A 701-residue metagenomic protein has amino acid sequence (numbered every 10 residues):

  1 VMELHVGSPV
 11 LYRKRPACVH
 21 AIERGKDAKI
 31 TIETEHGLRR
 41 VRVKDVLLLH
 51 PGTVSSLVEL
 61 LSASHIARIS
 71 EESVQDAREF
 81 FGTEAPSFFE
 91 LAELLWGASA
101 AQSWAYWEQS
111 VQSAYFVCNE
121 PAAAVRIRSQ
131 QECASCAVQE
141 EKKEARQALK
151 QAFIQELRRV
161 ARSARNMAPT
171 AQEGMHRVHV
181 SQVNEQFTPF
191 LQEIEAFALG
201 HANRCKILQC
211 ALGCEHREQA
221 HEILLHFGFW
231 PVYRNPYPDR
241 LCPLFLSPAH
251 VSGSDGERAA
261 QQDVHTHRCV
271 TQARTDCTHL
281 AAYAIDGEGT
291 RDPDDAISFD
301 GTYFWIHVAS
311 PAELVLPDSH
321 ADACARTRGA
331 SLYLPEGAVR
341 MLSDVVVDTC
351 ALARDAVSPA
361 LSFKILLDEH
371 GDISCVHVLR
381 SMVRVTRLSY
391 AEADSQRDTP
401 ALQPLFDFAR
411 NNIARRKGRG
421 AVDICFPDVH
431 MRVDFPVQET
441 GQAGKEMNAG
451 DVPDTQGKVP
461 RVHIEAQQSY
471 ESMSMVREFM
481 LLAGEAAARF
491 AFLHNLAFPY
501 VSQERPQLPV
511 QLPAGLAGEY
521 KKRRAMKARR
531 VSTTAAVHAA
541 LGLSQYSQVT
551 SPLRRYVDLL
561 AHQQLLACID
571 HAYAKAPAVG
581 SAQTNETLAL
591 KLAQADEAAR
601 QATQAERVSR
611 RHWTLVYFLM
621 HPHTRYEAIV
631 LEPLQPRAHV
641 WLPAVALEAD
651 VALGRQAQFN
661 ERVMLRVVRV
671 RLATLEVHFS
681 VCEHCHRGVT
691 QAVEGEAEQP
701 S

Functional and structural regions predicted by a protein language model:
E3-P16, H36-P51, E59-H65, E72-E108 (+4 more regions): Electropositive polyanion-binding surfaces
I32: Nucleic-acid-interacting cores, centered on viral/eukaryotic replication and modification enzymes
V117-N119: Main structured recognition or catalytic cores within long modular proteins involved in regulation or signaling
P121-C210: Structured, charged N-terminal subsegments at the starts of enzyme catalytic cores and at intra-chain domain/subunit
A171-R274: Low-complexity, highly charged intrinsically disordered N-terminal segments that act as targeting/localization
